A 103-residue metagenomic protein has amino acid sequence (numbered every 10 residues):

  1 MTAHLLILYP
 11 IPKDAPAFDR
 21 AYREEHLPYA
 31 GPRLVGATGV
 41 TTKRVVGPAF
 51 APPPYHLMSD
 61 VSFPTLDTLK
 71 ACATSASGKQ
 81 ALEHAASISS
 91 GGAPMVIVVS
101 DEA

Functional and structural regions predicted by a protein language model:
M1-A103: Macromolecular interaction modules
